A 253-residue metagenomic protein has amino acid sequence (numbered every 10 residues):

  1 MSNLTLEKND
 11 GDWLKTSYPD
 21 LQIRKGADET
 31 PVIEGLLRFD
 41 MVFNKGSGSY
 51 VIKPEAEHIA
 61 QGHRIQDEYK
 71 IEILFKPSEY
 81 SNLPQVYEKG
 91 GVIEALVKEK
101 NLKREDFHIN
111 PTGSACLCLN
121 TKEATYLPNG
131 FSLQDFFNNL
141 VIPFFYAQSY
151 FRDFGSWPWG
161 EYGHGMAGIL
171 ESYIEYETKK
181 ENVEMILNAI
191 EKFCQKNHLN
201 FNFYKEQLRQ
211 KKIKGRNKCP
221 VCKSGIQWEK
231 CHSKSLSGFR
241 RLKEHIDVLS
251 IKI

Functional and structural regions predicted by a protein language model:
M1-W13: Charged, compositionally biased non-catalytic regions
L6, G90-K214, S235: Domain-scale recognition of soluble eukaryotic interaction modules
K8, K15-N139: Compact alpha/beta protein-protein interaction domains typified by the UBC
A60-G62, L208, P220: Residues embedded in well-ordered secondary-structure elements
G215-I226: Short Cys/His-rich zinc-binding micro-motifs
E229-S233: Cysteine-centered loop/knuckle micro-motif
F239-I253: Short microdomains enriched in Cys/His and/or Lys/Arg
